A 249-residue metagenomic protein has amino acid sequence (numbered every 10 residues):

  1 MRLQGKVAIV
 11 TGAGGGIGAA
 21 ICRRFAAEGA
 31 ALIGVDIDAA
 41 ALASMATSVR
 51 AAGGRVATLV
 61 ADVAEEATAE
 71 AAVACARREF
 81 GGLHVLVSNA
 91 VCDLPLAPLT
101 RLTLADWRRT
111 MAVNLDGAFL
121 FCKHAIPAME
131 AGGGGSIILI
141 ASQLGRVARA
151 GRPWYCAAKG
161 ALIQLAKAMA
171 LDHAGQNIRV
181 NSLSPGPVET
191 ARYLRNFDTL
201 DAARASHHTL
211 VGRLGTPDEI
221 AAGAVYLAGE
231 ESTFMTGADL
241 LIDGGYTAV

Functional and structural regions predicted by a protein language model:
R2, F119, I178, R213-I242 (+1 more regions): C-terminal substrate-recognition "lid" of short-chain dehydrogenase/reductases
V7, G14-G15: Conserved glycine-rich cofactor-binding loop
A97-L99, T103-R108, Y193, A205: Substrate-binding pocket helix/loop in short-chain dehydrogenase/reductase
C122, A158, A166: Active-site helix of classical SDR
P127, L171-G175, T233: Alpha-helical segment proximal to the catalytic Tyr-Lys
S142: Residue(s) in the substrate-gating loop at a strand-loop-helix junction that position the organic substrate next
W154, G175, S182-T209, E219: A glycine/serine/threonine-rich, flexible loop-to-helix segment that serves as the NAD(P) cofactor-binding "lid"
